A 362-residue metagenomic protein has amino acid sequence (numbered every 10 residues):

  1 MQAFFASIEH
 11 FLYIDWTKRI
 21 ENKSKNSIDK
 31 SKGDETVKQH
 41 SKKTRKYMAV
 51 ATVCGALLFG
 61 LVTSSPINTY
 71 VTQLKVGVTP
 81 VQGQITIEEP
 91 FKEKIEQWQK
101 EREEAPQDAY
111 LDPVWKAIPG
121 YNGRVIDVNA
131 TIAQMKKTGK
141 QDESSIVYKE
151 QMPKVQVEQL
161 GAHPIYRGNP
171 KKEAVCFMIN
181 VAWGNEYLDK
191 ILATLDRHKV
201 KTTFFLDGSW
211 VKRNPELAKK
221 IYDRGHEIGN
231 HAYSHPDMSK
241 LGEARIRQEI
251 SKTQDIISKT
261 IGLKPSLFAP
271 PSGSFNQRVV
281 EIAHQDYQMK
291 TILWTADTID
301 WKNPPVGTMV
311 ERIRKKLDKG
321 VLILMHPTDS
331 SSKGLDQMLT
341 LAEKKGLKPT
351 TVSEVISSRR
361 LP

Functional and structural regions predicted by a protein language model:
Q2-K171, V321-P362: Terminal accessory/targeting
S41-T44, M178, F205, W210 (+2 more regions): Conserved short hydrophobic patches within well-ordered secondary structure
I126-A130, M152-Q159, I179-N185, K220-I221 (+3 more regions): Short acidic/polar alpha-helix capping motifs at helix-coil junctions
K136-D237, I256: Active-site beta->alpha N-cap acidic-glycine motif
P236-P362: Catalytic domains of cell-wall/extracellular-matrix polysaccharide-remodeling enzymes, centered on de-N-acetylation
